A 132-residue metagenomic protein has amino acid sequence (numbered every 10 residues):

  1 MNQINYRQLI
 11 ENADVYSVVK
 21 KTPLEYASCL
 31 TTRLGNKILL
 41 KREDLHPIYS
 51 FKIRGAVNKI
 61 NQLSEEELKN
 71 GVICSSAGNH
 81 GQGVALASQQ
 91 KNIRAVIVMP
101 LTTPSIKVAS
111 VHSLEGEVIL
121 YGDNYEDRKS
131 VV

Functional and structural regions predicted by a protein language model:
M1-V132: PLP-dependent amino-acid enzyme catalytic core
